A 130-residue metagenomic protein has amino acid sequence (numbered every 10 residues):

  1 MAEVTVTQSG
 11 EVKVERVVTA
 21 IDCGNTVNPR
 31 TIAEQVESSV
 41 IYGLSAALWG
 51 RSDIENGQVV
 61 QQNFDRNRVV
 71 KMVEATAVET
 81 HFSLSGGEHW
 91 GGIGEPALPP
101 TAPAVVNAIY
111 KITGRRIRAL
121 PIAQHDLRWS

Functional and structural regions predicted by a protein language model:
M1-S130: C-terminal catalytic domains of large/alpha subunits in multi-subunit enzymes
